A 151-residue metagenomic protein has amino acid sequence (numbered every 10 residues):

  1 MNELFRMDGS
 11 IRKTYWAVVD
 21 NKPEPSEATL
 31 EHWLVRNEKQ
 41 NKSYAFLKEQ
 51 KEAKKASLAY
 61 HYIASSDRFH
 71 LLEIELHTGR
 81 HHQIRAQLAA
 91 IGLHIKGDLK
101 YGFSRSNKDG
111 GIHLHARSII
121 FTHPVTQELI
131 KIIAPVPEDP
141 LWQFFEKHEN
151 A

Functional and structural regions predicted by a protein language model:
M1-A151: RNA pseudouridine synthases
